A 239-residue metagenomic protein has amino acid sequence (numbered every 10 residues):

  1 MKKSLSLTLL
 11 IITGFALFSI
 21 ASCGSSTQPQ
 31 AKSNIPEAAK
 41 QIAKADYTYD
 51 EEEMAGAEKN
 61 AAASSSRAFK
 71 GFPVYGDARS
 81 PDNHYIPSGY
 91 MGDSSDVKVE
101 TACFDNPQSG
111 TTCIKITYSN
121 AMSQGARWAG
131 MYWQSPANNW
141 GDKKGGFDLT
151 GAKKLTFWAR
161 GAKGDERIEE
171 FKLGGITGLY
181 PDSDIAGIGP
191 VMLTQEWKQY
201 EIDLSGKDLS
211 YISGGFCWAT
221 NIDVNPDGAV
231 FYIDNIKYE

Functional and structural regions predicted by a protein language model:
M1-L9: Bacterial N-terminal signal peptides that target proteins for export
T8-L10, P29-Q30: Low-complexity, intrinsically disordered segments with a bias for serine/threonine
L9-L17: Hydrophobic helical h-region of N-terminal Sec-dependent signal peptides in bacterial secretory/periplasmic proteins
S19-S22: C-terminal motif of bacterial Sec signal peptides marking the signal peptidase cleavage site
G24-E239: Beta-rich carbohydrate-recognition modules and glycan-binding surfaces
